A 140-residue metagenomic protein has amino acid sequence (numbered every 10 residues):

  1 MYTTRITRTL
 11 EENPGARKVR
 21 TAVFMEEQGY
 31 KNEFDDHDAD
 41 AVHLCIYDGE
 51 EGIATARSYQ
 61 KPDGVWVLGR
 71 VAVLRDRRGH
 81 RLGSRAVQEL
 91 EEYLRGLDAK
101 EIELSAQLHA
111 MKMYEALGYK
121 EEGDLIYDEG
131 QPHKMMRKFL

Functional and structural regions predicted by a protein language model:
M1-L10, F139: Conserved N-terminal entry element of GNAT/NAT acetyltransferase domains
K18-K31: Helix-loop element at the rim of GNAT/NAT acetyltransferase active sites that forms part of the acceptor-substrate
R20, Y114, Y119: Conserved active-site tyrosine of GNAT-family acetyltransferases
C45, E51-Q60, G64-A72: Conserved beta-strand in the GNAT
Q60-G69, R78-G79, D98, D128-H133: A conserved beta-turn-beta hairpin within the catalytic core of GNAT-like acetyltransferases that forms part
V73, G79-E92: Conserved acetyl-CoA-binding loop-helix of GNAT-fold acetyltransferases
V87, L94-Q107: Conserved GNAT acetyl-CoA-binding A-motif
S105, K120-M135: Conserved catalytic-core motifs of GNAT/GCN5-like acyltransferases
